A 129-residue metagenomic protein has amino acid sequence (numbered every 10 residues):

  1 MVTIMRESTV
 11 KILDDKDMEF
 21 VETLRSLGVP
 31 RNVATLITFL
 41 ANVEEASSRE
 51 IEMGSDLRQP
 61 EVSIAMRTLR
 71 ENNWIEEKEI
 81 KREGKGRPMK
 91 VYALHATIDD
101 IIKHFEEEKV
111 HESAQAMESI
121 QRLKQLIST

Functional and structural regions predicted by a protein language model:
M1-L27, R82-E83: N-terminal leader segment of winged-helix/HTH proteins
E22-N32, S47, I80-I102: Short, cationic-aromatic polyanion-contact patches
T23-L57: N-terminal helix-turn-helix DNA-binding core of bacterial DNA-binding proteins
M66-R67: Short, hydrophobic-biased segments on the C-terminal half of alpha helices that form "recognition helices"
N73: Glycine-centered, phosphate/nucleic-acid-interacting loop/turn motifs that mediate DNA/RNA or nucleotide
E77: Short beta-strand "wing" residues that participate in macromolecule-binding interfaces
A96-T129: Amphipathic alpha-helical dimerization/coiled-coil segments that flank or bridge DNA-binding/regulatory modules
